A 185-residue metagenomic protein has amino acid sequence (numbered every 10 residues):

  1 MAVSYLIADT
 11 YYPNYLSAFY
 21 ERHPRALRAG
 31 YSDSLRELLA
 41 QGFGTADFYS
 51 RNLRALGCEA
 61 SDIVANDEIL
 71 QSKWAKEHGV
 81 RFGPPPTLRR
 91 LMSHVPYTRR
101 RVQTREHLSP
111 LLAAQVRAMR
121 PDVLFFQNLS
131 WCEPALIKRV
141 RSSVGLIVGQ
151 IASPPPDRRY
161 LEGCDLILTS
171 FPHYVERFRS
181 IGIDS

Functional and structural regions predicted by a protein language model:
M1-A65: N-terminal subdomain of nucleotide-sugar transferases
T10-P13, G42-A55, I63-G182: Extended catalytic core of nucleotide-activated donor transferases of GT-like folds
S185: Short beta-strand->alpha-helix junction loop in the catalytic core of nucleotide-activated group-transfer enzymes
